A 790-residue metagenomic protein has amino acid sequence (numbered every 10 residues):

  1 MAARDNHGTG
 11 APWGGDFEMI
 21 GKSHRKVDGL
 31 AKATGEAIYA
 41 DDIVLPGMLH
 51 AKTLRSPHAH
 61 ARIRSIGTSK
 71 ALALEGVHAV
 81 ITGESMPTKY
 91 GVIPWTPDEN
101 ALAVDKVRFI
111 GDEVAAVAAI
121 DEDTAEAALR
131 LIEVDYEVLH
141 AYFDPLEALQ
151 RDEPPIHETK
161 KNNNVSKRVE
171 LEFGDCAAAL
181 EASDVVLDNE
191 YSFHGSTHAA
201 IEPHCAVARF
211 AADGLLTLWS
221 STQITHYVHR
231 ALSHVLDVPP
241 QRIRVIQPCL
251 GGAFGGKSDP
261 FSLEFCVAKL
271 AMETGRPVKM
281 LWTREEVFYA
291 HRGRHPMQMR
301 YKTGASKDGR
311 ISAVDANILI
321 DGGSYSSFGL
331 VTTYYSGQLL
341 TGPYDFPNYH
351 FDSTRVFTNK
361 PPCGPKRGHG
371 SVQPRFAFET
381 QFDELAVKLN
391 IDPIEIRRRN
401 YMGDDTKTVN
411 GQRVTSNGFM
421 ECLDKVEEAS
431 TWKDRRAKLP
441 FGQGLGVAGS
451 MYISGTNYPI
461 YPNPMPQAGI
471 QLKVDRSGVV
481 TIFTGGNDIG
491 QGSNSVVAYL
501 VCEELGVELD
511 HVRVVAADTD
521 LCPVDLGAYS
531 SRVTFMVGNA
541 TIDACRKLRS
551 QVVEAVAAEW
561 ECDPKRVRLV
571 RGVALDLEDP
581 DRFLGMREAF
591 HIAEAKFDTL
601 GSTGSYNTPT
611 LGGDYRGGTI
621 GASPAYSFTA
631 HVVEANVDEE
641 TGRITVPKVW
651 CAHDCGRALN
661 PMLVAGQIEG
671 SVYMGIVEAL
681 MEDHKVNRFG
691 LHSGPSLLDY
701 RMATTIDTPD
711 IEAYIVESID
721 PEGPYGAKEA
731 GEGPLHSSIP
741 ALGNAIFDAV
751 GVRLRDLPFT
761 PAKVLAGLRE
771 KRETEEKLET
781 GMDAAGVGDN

Functional and structural regions predicted by a protein language model:
M1-S166, V186-N189, E273: Flexible, low-hydrophobicity surface segments
K22, D28-T34, N163-A206, A212 (+5 more regions): Glycine-rich loop/linker segments at domain edges
V27-A31, R130-L139, F143, Q223-T225 (+8 more regions): Extended active-site and interfacial segments that coordinate phosphate-rich ligands in large catalytic machineries
L74, G83-E84, D237-R242, A271-V278 (+5 more regions): C-terminal catalytic domains of large/alpha subunits in multi-subunit enzymes
Y90-W95, A128-L131, S220-S221, H229-A231 (+13 more regions): Short acidic, glycine/serine/threonine-rich loops at helix termini
D105-K106, P239-R242, I246-Q247, L270-T283 (+1 more regions): Conserved catalytic cysteine-centered active-site region of acyl-thioester-dependent Claisen-condensing enzymes
Q150, P154-L236, Y401-V479, S693-I715: Helix-loop-helix junctions that connect adjacent transmembrane helices in secondary transporters/permeases, recognized
A253-G275, K279-L281, S493-V501: Thiamine diphosphate
